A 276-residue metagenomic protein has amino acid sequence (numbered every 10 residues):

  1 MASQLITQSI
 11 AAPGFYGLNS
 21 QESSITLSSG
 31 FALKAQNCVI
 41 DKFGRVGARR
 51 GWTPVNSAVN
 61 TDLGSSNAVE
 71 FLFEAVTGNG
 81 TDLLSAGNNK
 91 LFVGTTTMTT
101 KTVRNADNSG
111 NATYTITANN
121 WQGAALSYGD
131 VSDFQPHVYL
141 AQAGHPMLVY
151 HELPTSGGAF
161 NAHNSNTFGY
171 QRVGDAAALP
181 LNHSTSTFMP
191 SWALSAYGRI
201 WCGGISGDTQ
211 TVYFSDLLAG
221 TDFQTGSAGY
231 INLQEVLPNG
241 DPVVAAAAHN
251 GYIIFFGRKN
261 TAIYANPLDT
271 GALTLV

Functional and structural regions predicted by a protein language model:
M1-A106, H183-R258, I263: N-terminal beta-propeller domains
T95-D130: A broadly used, surface-exposed interaction patch
M98, E152-H163, F168, L217-D222 (+1 more regions): Short loop/turn segments immediately following beta-strands, especially the blade-tip and inter-blade linker loops
T99-D107, N161-A176, Q224-G229, L273-V276: Beta-propeller fold detector
N119-L148: Elongated alpha-helical scaffolds
D133, A143, H151-T155, A193-Y197: Active-site-adjacent structural elements in enzyme catalytic domains
L153-L194: Asp-box/WD-like beta-propeller blade repeats and closely related beta-sheet repeat scaffolds
